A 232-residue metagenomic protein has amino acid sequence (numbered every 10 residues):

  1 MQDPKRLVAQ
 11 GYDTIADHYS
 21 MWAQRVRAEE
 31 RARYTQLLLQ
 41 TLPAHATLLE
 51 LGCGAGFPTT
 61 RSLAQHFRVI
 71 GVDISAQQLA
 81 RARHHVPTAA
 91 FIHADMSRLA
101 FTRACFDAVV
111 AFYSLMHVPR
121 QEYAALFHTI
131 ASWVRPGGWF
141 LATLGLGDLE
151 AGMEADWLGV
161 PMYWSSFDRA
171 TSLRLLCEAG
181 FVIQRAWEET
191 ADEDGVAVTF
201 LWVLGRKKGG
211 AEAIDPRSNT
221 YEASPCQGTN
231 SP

Functional and structural regions predicted by a protein language model:
M1-P43, D148: Conserved class I S-adenosyl-L-methionine
L49, G54-R98: Class I SAM-dependent methyltransferase SAM/SAH-binding core
S97-V109: A short acidic, Gly/Pro-enriched loop at the edge of an enzyme's catalytic core that lines a small-molecule cofactor
A124-P136: A short glycine-rich, Lys/Arg-flanked "PGG" loop and its adjoining helix->strand segment in the class I
G137-L144: Conserved beta-strand signature within the Rossmann-like core of class I S-adenosyl-L-methionine
G145-Y163: Short, glycine-/aromatic-enriched active-site segment of Class I SAM-dependent methyltransferases
W164-A179: Short alpha-helix
D192-C226: Core SAM-dependent methyltransferase catalytic element
